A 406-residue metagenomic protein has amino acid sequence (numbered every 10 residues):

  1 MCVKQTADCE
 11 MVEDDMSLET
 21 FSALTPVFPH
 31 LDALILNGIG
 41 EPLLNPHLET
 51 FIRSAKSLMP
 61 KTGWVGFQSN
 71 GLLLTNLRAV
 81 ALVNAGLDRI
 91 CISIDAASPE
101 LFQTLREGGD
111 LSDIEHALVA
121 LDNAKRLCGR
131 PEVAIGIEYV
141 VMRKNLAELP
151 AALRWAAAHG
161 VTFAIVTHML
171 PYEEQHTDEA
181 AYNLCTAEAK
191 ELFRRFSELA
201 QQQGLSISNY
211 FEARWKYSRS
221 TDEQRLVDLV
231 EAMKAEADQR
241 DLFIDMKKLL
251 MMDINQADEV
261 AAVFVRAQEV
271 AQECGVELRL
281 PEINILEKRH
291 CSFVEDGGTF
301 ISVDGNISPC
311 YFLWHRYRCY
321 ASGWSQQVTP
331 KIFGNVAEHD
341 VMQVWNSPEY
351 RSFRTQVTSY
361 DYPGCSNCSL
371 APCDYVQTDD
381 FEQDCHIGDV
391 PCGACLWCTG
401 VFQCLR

Functional and structural regions predicted by a protein language model:
M1-R89, E100, T104-H116, P171-Q175 (+2 more regions): Conserved alpha-helical substructure of the radical SAM core
Q5, C9, I285-K288, N306-R406: Flexible mid-to-C-terminal extensions adjoining Fe-S/redox cofactors in radical SAM and related proteins
A7, A33, P60, N123-R126 (+3 more regions): Generic structural signal for secondary-structure transition and capping sites
M11, A85-R89, S93-D296, F300-S308 (+1 more regions): Radical SAM enzyme [4Fe-4S]-AdoMet core and its adjacent flexible, acidic and glycine-rich loops/tails across
A23-I39, S197-Q202, A232-M233, F243-L249 (+2 more regions): Short Fe-S-cluster ligation motifs
P29, P60, A85, H159 (+2 more regions): Structured loop/turn residues at beta-strand edges in well-structured enzyme cores
N37, Q68, E138-V140, C368: Short hydrophobic segments within beta-strands
